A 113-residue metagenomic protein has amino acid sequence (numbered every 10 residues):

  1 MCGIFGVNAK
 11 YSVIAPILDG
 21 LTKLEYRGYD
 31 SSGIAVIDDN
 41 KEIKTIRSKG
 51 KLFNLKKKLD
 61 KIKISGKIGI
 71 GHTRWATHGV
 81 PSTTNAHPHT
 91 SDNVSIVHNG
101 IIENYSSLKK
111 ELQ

Functional and structural regions predicted by a protein language model:
M1-I101, Y105-S106, E111: N-terminal glutamine amidotransferase
